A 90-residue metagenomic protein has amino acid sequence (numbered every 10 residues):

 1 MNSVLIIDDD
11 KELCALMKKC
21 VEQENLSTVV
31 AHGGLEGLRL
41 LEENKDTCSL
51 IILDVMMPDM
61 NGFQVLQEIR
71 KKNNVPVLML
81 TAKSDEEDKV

Functional and structural regions predicted by a protein language model:
K11-V29: Two-component/phosphorelay signaling modules centered on CheY-like receiver
V30-L50: Acidic, metal-coordinating helix/loop segments flanking the phosphotransfer/catalytic sites of two-component signaling
H32-E36, N61-Q64, D88: Acidic catalytic/metal-coordinating carboxylates
R39, F63-N74: Short amphipathic alpha-helix used as the core "switch/output" element in two-component signaling
D46-S49, K72-V77: His-Asp phosphorelay/catalytic-motif detector in bacterial-type signaling
D54, T81: Active-site residues of response regulator receiver
M57: Receiver (REC) domain active-site loop signature in two-component systems and cognate sites in sensor histidine kinases
Q64, K71, S84-V90: Alpha4 helix (beta4-alpha4-beta5 surface) of REC/receiver domains from two-component response regulators
